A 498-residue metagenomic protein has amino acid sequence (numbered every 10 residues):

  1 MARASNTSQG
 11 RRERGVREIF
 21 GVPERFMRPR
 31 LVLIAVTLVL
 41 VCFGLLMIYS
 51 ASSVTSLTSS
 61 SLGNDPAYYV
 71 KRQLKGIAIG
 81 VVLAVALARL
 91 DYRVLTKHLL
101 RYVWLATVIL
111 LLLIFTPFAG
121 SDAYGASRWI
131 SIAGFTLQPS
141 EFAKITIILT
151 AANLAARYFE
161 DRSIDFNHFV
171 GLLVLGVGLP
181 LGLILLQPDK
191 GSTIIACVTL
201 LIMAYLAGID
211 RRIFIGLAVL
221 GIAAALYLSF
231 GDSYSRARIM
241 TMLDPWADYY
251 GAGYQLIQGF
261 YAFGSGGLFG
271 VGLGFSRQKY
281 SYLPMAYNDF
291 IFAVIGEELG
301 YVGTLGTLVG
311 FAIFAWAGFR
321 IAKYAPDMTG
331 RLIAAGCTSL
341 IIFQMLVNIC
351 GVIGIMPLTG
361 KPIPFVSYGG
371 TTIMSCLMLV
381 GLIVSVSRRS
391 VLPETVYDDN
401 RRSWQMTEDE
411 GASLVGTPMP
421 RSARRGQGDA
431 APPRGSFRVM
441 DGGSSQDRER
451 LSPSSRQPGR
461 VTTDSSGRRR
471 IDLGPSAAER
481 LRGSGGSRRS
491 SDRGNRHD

Functional and structural regions predicted by a protein language model:
M1-F26: Short, Lys/Arg-rich, polar N-terminal cytosolic tail immediately upstream of the first transmembrane signal-anchor
R3, I34-C42, L46-S50, V54 (+4 more regions): Hydrophobic alpha-helical transmembrane segments of multi-pass inner membrane proteins, especially in bacterial systems
V22-T37: N-terminal membrane topogenic signal
V39-C42, G354-L392: Transmembrane alpha-helices of multi-pass inner-membrane enzymes
A123-S127, F260, P357-T359, P364: Arg/Lys-rich, often Gly-containing low-complexity segments of ribosomal proteins
A133-A143, L186-P188, G267-V271, I291 (+1 more regions): Glycine/serine-rich anion-binding loops at beta->alpha junctions that coordinate negatively charged ligand groups
D189-I194, G270-S276, A286-N288, Y301 (+3 more regions): Transmembrane helix boundary and interhelical junction motifs in multipass membrane proteins
T241, P245-N288, F292, L299-G303: TM-adjacent membrane-interface loops and short helices in multi-pass inner/ER membrane proteins
